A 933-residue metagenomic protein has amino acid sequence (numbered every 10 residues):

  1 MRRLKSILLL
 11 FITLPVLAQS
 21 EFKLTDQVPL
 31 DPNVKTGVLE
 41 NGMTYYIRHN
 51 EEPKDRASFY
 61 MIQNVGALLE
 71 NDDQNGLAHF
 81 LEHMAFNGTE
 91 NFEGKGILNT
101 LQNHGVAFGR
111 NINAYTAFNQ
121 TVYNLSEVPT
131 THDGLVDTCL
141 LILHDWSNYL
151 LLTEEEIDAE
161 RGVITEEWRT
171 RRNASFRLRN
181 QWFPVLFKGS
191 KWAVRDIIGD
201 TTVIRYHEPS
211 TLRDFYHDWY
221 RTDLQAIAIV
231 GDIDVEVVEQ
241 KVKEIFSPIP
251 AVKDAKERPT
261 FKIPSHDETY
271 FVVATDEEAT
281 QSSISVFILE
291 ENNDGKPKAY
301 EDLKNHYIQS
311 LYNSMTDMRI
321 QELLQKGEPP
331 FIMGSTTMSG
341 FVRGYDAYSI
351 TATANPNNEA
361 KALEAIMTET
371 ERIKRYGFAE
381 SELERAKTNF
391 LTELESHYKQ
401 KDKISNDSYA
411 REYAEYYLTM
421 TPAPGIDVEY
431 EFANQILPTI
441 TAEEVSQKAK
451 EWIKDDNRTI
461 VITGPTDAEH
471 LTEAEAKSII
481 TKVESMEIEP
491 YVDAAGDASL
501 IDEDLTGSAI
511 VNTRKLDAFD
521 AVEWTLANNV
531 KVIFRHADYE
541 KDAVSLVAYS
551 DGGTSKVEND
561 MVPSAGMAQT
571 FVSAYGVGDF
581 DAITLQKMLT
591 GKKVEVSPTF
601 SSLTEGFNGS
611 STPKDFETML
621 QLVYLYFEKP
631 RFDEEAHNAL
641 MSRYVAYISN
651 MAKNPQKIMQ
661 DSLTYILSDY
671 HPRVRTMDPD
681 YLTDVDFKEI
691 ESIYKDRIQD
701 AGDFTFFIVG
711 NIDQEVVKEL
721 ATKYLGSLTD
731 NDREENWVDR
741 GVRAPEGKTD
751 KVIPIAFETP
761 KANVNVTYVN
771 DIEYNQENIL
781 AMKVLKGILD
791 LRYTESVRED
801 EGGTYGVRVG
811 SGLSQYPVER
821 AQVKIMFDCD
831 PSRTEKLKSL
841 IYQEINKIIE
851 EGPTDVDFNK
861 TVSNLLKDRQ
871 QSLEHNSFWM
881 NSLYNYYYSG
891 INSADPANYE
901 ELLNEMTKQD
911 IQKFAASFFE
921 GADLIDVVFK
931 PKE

Functional and structural regions predicted by a protein language model:
R2-L10: Sec-dependent signal peptide recognition, specifically the positively charged N-region followed immediately by
A18-I47, D234-K298, D302, H306-Y307 (+14 more regions): Proteolytic maturation boundary segments
R48, P53-E70, L77-A78, K95-D145 (+15 more regions): M16 family metallopeptidases and their MPP-like homologs
N113-A114, Y216-W219, A274-D276, S339-V342 (+7 more regions): Replace "in large, NTP-powered and nucleic-acid-processing enzymes" with "in large, NTP-powered factors and other
Y149, E154, R161, S175 (+5 more regions): Non-catalytic, conformational "gating/processing" segments within enzyme and secreted inhibitor domains
E156-T211, F215-L224, I229-V230, V235-K243 (+4 more regions): Hydrophobic, small-residue-rich alpha-helical packing segments that form membrane-like cores
